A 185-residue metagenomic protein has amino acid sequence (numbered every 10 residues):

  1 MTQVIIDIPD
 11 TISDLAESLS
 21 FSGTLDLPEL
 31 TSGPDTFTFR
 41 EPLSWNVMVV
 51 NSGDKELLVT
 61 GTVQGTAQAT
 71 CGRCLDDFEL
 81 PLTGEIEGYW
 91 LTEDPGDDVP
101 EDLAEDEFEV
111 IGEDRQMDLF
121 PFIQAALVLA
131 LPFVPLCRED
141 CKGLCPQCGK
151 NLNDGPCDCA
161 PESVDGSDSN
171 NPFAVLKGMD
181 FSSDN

Functional and structural regions predicted by a protein language model:
M1-A69: A positional/architectural concept
M1-S18, P42, E79-N185: Charge-rich, low-complexity linker and terminal segments
C74: Conformational-control "hinges and anchors"
